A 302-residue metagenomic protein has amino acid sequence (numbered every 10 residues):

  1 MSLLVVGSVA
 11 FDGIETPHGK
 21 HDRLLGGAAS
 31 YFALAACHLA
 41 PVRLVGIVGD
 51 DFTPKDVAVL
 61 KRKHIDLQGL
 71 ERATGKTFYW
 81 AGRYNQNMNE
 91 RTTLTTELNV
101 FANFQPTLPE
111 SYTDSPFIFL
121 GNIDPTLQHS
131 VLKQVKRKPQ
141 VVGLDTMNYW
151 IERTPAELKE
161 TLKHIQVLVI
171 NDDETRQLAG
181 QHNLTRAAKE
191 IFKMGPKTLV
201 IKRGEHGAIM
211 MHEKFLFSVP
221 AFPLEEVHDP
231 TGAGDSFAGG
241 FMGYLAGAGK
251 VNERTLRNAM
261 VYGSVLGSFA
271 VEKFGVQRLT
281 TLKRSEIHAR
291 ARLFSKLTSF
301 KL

Functional and structural regions predicted by a protein language model:
M1-L4: Extreme N-terminal starter segment of soluble prokaryotic enzymes
F11-R23, H38-F119, K133-P139, H288-L302: Conserved N-terminal subdomain of the carbohydrate kinase-like
G27-C37, L132: Histidine-anchored nucleotide/phosphate-binding helix
A33-V42, Y244-A246: Alpha-helix C-terminal capping segments
L34, W80-R83, G207-M211: Short beta-strand scaffold segments in enzyme catalytic cores
D56, L127-Q134, A156-E160: A short acidic, amphipathic alpha-helical/loop segment
K136-Q140, N148-S218: Conserved phosphate/ATP/ADP-binding segment of small-molecule kinases
L184-L302: Conserved phosphate-binding/catalytic region of the ribokinase-like
